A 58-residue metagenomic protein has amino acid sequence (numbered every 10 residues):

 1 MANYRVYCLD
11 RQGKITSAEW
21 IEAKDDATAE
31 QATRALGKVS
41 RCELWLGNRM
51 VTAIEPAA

Functional and structural regions predicted by a protein language model:
M1-T16: Short aromatic-glycine-(Arg/Gly/Cys) micro-motifs in beta-strand/loop hairpins
T16, Q31, I54: Short acidic, gly/pro-rich beta-turn/loop elements at beta-sheet edges and active-site/ligand-binding grooves
T16-K24: A short, exposed loop/beta-hairpin motif centered on an aromatic-Gly-Thr core
K24-S40: A short, charged, amphipathic alpha-helix used as a generic interaction element across diverse proteins
L36-A58: Short, mixed-charge low-complexity intrinsically disordered segments
